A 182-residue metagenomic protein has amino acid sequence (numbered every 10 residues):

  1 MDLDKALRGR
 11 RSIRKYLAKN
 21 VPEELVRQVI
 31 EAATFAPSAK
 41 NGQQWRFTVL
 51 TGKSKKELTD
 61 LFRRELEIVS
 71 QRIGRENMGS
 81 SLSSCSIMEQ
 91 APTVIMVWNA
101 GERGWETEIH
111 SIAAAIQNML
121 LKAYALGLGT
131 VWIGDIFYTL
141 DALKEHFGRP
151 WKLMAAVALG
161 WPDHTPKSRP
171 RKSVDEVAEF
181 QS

Functional and structural regions predicted by a protein language model:
M1-T93, S182: N-terminal amphipathic, basic helical "cap/leader" segment at the start of enzyme domains
K5-A6, M154-S182: C-terminal helix-cap and adjacent tail motif
L17, W98-G104, F180-S182: Helix-biased detector of long, well-ordered alpha-helical tracts
A33, I95, A100-E145: Small-aliphatic-rich amphipathic alpha-helix that forms the alpha element of a beta-alpha
G42-W45, A125-L128, M154: Short secondary-structure junction motifs
G52, N99, L159-W161: Short beta-strand-to-loop capping motifs
M88, I95, A156-L159: C-terminal edge-of-domain segments
F147-A155: Short, electropositive alpha-helical surface patch
